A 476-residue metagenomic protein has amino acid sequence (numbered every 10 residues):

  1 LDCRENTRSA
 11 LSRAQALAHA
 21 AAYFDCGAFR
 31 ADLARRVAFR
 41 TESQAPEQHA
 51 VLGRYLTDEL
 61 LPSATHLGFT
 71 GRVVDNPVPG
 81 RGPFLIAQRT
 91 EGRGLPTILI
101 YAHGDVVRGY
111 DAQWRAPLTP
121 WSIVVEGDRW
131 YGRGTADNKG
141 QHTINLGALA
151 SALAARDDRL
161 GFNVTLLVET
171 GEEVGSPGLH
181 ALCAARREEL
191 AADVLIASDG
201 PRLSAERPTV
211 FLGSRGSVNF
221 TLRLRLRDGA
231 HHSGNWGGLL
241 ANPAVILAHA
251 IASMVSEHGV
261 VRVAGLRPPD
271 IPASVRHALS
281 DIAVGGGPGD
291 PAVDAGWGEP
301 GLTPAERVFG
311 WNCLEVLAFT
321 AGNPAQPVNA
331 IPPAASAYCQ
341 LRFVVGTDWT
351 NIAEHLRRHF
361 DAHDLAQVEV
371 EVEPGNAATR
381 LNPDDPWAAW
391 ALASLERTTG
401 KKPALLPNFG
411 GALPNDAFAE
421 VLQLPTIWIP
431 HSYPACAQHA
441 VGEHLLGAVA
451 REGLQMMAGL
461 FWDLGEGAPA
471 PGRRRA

Functional and structural regions predicted by a protein language model:
C3-T135, A154-F162, C339: Acidic/His- and Gly-rich active-site-bordering loop/insert found across diverse amide/peptide-bond hydrolases
R93-L95, S204-A205, V261-Q326, A330-A334 (+3 more regions): An extended, acidic, His-containing surface patch that forms the Zn2+-binding/catalytic region of metallohydrolases
G104-D105, M254-H258, R357-A366: A common structural junction motif
R129-W130, G134-G213, G472: Acidic/histidine-rich catalytic neighborhood of metal-dependent amide-processing enzymes
A181, G237-G259: A short core secondary-structure module
F211-R225, I427-I429: Flexible glycine/proline-rich, aromatic-decorated loop/lid segments
H231-L240, A325-V328: A short glycine-threonine-serine/GTX helix/turn-capping micro-motif
